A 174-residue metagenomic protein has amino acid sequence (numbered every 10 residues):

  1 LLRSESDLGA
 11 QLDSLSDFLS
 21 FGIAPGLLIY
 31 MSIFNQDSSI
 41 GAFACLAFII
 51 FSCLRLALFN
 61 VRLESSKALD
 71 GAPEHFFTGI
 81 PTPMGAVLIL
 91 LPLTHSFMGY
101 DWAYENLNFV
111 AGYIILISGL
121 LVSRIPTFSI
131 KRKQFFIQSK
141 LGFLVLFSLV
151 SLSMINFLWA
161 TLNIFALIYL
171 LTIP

Functional and structural regions predicted by a protein language model:
L1-D7, C53-L69, V122-K131, P174: C-terminal ends of transmembrane helices
L1-F59: Multi-pass membrane catalytic core of lipid/isoprenoid biosynthesis enzymes
E5, M31-Q36, R62-L63, H95-Y100 (+2 more regions): Membrane-interface elements of multi-pass transporters and channels
G22, G26, I33, V61-E64 (+3 more regions): Hydrophobic alpha-helical membrane-insertion segments
I40-G85: Hydrophobic, well-structured mid-protein blocks that either form specific transmembrane helices
L69, E74-P174: C-terminal membrane-associated helical module and adjoining short loops/tails
